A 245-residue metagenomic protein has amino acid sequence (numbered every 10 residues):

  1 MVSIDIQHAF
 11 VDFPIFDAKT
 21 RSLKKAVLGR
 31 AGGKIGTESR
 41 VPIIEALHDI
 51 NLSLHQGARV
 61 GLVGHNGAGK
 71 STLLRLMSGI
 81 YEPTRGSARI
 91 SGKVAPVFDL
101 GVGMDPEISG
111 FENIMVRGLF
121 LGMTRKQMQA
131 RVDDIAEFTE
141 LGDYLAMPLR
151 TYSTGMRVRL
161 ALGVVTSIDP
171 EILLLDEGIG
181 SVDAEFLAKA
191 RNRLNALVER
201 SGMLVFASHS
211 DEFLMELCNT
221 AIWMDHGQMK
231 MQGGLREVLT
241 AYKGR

Functional and structural regions predicted by a protein language model:
V2-E45: Pre-NBD coupling/linker segments of ABC/ABC-like ATPases
K24-K34, M115, Q127-Y144, G163: Conserved ABC ATPase "signature" region
V63-H65: The feature captures the beta-strand-to-loop junction immediately N-terminal to the Walker
S208-H209: H-loop/switch region of ABC-family ATPase nucleotide-binding domains
E216-W223: Conserved catalytic segment of ABC-fold P-loop ATPases
H226-G227, Y242: Conserved ABC ATPase "signature" C-loop
